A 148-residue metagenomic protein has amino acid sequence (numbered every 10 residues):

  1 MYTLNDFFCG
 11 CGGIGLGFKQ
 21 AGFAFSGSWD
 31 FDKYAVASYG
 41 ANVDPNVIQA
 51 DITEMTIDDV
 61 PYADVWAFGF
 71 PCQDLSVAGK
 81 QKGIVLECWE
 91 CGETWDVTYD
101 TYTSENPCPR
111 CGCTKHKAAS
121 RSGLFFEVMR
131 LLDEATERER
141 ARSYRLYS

Functional and structural regions predicted by a protein language model:
M1-S148: Conserved active-site and SAM-binding loop architecture of S-adenosyl-L-methionine-dependent nucleic-acid
